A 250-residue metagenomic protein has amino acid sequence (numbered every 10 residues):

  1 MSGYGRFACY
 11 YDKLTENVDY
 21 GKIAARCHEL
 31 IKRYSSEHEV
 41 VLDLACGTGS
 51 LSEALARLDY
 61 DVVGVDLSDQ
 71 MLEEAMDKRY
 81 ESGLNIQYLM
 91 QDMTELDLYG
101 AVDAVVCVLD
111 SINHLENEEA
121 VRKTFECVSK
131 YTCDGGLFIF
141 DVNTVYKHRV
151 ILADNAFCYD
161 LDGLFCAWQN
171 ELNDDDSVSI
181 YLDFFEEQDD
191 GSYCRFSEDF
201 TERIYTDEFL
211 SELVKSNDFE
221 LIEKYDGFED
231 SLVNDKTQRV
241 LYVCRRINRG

Functional and structural regions predicted by a protein language model:
M1-E37: Conserved class I S-adenosyl-L-methionine
H38-A45: Conserved class I S-adenosyl-L-methionine
S50-E95: Class I SAM-dependent methyltransferase SAM/SAH-binding core
T94-A104: A short acidic, Gly/Pro-enriched loop at the edge of an enzyme's catalytic core that lines a small-molecule cofactor
D103-E119: A short SAM/SAH-binding and catalytic strip from SAM-dependent methyltransferases
R122-D134: A short glycine-rich, Lys/Arg-flanked "PGG" loop and its adjoining helix->strand segment in the class I
I139-S211: SAM-dependent methyltransferase
Y205-G250: C-terminal lobe and adjacent flexible extensions of AdoMet/dcAdoMet transferase-like proteins
